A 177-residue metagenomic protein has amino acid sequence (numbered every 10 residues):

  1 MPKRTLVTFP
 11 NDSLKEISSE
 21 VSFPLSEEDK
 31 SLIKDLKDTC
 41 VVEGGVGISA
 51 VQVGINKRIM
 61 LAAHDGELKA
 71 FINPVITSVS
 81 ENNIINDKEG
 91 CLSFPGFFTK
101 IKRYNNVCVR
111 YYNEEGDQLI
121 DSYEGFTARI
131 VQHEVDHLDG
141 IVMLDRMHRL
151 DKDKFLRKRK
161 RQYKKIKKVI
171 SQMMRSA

Functional and structural regions predicted by a protein language model:
M1-A177: Positively charged
